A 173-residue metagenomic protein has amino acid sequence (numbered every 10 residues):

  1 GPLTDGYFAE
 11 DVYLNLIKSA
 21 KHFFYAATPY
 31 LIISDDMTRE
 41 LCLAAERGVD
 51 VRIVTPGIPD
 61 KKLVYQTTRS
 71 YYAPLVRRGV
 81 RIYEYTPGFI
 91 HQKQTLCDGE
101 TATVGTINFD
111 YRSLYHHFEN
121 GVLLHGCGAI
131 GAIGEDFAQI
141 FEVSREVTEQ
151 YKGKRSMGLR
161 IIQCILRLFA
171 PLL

Functional and structural regions predicted by a protein language model:
G1-V12: Active-site cores of enzymes that catalyze phosphoryl transfer or operate on phosphate-rich substrates
L14-H22: Secondary-structure "cap/kink" motif recognition
F23-Y25, Y30-L173: PLD/PLD-like phosphodiesterase catalytic module centered on the HKD motif
